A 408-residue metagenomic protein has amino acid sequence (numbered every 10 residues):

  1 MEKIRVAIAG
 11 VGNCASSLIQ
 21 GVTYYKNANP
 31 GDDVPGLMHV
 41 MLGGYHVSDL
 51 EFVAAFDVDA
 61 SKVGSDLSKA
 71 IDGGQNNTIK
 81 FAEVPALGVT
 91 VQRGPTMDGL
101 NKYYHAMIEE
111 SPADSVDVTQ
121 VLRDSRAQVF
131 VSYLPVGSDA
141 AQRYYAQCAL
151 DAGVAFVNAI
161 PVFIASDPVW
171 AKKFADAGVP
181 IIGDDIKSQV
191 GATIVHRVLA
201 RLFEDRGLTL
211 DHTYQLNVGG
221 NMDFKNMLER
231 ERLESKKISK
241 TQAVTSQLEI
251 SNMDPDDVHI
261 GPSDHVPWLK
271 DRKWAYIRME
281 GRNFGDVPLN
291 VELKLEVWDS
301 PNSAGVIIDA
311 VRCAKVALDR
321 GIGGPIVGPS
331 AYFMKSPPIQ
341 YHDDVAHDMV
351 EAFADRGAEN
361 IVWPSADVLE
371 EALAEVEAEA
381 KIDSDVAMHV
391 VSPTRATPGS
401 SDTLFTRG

Functional and structural regions predicted by a protein language model:
M1-Y145, D151, L233-I238, A275: N-terminal glycine-/serine-/threonine-rich beta1-alpha1-beta2 phosphate-ribose binding loop of Rossmann-like
A9, S48-E51, K62, K69 (+3 more regions): Active-site-lining helix/loop region of Rossmann-like oxidoreductase modules
A9, Y133, A159-I160, D184: Structural motif
H39, A275-V391, L404-G408: C-terminal active-site/capping subdomain that shapes the small-molecule cofactor and substrate pocket of enzyme
S125-V129, L150-V157, A177-I182: Short, surface-exposed connector motifs at secondary-structure boundaries
P135-V136, V154, P161-V162, I186-K187: Short, ordered loop/turn segments at secondary-structure junctions
V136-C148, I160-V179: Rossmann-fold NAD(P)-binding glycine/threonine-rich loop
K173-I186, G207, D211: Rossmann-fold dehydrogenase core element
